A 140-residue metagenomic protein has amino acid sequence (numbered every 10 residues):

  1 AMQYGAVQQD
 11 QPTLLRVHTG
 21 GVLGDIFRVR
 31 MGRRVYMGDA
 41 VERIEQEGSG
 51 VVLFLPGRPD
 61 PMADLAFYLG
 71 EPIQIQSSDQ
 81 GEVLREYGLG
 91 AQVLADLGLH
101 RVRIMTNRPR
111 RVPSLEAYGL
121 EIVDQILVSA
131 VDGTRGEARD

Functional and structural regions predicted by a protein language model:
A1-D140: Catalytic domains of riboflavin
